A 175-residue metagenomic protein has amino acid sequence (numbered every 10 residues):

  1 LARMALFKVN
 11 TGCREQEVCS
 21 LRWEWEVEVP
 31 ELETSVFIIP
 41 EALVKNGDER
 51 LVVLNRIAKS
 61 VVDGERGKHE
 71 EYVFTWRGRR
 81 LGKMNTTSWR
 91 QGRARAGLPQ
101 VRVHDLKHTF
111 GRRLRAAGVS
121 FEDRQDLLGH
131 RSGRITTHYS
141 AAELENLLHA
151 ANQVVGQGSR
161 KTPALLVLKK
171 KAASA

Functional and structural regions predicted by a protein language model:
L1-E15, C19, V44-K45, K68 (+3 more regions): Basic, Lys/Arg- and aromatic-enriched nucleic-acid-binding interface segment
F7, V18, W89, V103-A117 (+2 more regions): Short, basic/aromatic-rich helical patch in the C-terminal catalytic core of site-specific tyrosine
G12-Q16, E24, Q91: N-terminal DNA-binding recognition helix of tyrosine site-specific recombinases/integrases
E24-T34, P99-Q100, V119-H138, K169-K171: Short, polar N-cap/turn motifs at the start of nucleic acid-interacting alpha helices
E31-T34, L43, V53-P99: Active-site/catalytic core of tyrosine-dependent DNA strand-transfer enzymes
I38, V73, R102-D105, I135-H138: Conserved beta-strand positions that form and line the central face of beta-propeller blades
E41-G47, K59, A117, F121 (+1 more regions): Catalytic-site neighborhood detector that most strongly recognizes the C-terminal catalytic loop/helix of tyrosine
G64, E70, T75-R80, R134-T137 (+1 more regions): C-terminal secondary-structure termini that scaffold catalytic or DNA-interacting sites
